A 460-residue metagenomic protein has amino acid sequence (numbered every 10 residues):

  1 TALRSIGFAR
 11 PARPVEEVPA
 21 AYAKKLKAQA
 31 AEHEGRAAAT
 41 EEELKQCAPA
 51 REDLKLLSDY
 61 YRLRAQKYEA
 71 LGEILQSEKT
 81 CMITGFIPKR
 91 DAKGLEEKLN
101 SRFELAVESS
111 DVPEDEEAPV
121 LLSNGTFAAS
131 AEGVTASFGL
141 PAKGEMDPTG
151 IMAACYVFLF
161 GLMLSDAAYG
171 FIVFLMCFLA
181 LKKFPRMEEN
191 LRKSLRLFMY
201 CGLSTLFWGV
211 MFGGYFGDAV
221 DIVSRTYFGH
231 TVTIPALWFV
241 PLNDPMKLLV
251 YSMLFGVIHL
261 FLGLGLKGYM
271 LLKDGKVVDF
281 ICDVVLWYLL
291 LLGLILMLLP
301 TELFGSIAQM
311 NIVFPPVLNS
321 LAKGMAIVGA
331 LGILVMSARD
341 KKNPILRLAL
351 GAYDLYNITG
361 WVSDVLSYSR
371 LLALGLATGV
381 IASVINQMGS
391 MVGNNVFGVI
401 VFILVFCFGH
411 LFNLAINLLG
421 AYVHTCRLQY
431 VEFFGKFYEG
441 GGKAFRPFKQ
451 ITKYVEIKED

Functional and structural regions predicted by a protein language model:
T1-M152, A180, M187, L191-L195: Long, charged N-terminal accessory/stalk domains
K93-D460: Conserved, carboxylate-rich catalytic/transport cores that coordinate ions
